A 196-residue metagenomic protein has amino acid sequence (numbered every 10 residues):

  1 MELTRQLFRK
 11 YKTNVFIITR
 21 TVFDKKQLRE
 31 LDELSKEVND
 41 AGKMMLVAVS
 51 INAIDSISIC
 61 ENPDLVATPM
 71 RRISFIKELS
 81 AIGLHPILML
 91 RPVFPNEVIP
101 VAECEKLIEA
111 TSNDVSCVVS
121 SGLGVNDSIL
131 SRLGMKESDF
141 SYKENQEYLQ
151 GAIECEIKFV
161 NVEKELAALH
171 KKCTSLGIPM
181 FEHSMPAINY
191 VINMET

Functional and structural regions predicted by a protein language model:
M1-E156: Conserved AdoMet/S-adenosylmethionine-binding subsite of the radical SAM
V125-T196: C-terminal accessory extensions appended to soluble enzyme cores
